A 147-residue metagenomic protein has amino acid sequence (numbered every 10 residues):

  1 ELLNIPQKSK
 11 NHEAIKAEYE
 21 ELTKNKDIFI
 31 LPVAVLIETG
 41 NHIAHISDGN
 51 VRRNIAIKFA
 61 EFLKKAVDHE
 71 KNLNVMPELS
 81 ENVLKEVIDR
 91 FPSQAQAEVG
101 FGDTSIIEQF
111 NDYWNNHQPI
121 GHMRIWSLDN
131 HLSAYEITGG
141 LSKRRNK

Functional and structural regions predicted by a protein language model:
E1-L31, H42-F59, G121: Short, well-structured N-terminal submotif of metal-dependent ribonuclease cores
E20-E21, F59-K71, N130-G139: Short, mixed-charge aromatic SLiMs
I30-L31, F101, S127: Short beta-strand scaffold positions
I37-T39: Phosphate-coordination/substrate-recognition cap region in phosphate-metabolizing enzymes
F62-A97: Acidic catalytic patch
A95-I106: Phosphate/oxyanion-binding active-site loops and adjacent basic polyanion-contact surfaces
E108-K147: Acidic, PIN/NYN-like endoribonuclease modules and their adjacent C-terminal/linker elements
